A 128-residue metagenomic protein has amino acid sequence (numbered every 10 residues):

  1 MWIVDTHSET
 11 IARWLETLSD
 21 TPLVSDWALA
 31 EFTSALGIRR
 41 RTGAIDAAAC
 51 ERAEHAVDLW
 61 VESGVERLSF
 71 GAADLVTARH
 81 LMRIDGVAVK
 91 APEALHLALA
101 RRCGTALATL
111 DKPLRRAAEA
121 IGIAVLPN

Functional and structural regions predicted by a protein language model:
M1-A28, R39-H55, A120-I121: Short, well-structured N-terminal submotif of metal-dependent ribonuclease cores
T10, E31, T77, R116-A118: Phosphate- and divalent-cation-binding pockets in alpha/beta enzyme and binding domains that engage nucleotide-derived
V24-A30, P92-L95: Aromatic- and histidine-enriched alpha-helix N-cap/loop-to-helix transition segments that scaffold the rims
S25, L59, L97, R101-N128: Acidic, PIN/NYN-like endoribonuclease modules and their adjacent C-terminal/linker elements
E31-S34, L99: Short amphipathic alpha-helical face segments that pack within enzyme cores and frequently flank/anchor catalytic
T33-R83: Active-site-proximal, substrate-binding regions of enzyme catalytic domains and RNA-binding/basic surfaces
S63-P113: Active-site neighborhoods of divalent-metal-dependent phosphate/nucleic-acid chemistry enzymes
